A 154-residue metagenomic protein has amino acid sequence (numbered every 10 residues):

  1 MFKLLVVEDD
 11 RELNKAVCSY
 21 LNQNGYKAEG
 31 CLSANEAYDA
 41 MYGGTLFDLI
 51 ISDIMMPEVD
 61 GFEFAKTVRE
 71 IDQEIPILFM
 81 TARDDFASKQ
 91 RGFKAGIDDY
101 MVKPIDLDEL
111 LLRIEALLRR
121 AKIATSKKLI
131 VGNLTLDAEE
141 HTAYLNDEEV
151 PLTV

Functional and structural regions predicted by a protein language model:
K3, E115-V154: Short, Lys/Arg-enriched segments at the junction into DNA-binding effector domains of transcriptional regulators
V7-E8, C31, I50, M101: Conserved sequence signature across two-component system core domains
D10-E29, Y42: Two-component/phosphorelay signaling modules centered on CheY-like receiver
G30-L49: Acidic, metal-coordinating helix/loop segments flanking the phosphotransfer/catalytic sites of two-component signaling
I51-D53, M80: Active-site T/S-Asp motif of two-component receiver
M56: Receiver (REC) domain active-site loop signature in two-component systems and cognate sites in sensor histidine kinases
K66, E70-I130: Basic, amphipathic DNA-recognition helix from helix-turn-helix-like DNA-binding domains
